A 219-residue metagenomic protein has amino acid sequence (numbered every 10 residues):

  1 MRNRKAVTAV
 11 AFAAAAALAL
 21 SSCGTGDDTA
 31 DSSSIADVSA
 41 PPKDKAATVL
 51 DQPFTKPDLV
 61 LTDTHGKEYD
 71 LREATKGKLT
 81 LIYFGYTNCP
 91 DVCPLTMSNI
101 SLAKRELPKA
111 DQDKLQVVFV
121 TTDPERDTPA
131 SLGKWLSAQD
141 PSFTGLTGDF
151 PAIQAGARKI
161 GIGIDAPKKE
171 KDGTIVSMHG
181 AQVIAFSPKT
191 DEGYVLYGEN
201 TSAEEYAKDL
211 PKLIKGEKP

Functional and structural regions predicted by a protein language model:
M1-V10: Bacterial N-terminal signal peptides that target proteins for export
L18-S22: C-terminal motif of bacterial Sec signal peptides marking the signal peptidase cleavage site
G24-D27: Bacterial signal peptide processing site
D37-E73: N-terminal "domain-start" segment that seeds a small globular fold
F54-K56, T64, A74-L79, L95 (+4 more regions): Extracytoplasmic
L71-I100: Short active-site neighborhood of thiol/selenol oxidoreductases, capturing the structured segment around
L95-G156: Structural microenvironment flanking redox-active thiols in thiol-disulfide oxidoreductases
A152-D209: Thiol/disulfide oxidoreductase modules built on the thioredoxin-like
